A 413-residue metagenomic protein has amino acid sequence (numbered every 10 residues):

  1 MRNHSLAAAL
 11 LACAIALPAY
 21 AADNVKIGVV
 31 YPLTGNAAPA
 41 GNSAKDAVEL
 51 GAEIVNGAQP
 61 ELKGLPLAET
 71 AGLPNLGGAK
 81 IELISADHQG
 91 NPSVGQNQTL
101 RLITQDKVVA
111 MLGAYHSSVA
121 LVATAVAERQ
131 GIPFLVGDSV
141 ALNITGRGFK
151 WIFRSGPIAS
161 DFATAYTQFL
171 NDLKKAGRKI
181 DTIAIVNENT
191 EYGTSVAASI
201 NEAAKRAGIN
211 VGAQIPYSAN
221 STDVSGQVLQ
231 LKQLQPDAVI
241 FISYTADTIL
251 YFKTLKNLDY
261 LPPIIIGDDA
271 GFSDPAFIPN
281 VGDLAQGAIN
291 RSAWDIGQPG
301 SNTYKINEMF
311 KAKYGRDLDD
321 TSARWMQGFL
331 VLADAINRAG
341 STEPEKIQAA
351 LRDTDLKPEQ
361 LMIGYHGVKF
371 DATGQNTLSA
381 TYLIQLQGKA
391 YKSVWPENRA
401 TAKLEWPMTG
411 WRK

Functional and structural regions predicted by a protein language model:
R2-L11, A21-K413: Extracytosolic ligand-binding ectodomains
A16-P18: N-terminal signal peptide c-region/cleavage motif recognized by signal peptidases
